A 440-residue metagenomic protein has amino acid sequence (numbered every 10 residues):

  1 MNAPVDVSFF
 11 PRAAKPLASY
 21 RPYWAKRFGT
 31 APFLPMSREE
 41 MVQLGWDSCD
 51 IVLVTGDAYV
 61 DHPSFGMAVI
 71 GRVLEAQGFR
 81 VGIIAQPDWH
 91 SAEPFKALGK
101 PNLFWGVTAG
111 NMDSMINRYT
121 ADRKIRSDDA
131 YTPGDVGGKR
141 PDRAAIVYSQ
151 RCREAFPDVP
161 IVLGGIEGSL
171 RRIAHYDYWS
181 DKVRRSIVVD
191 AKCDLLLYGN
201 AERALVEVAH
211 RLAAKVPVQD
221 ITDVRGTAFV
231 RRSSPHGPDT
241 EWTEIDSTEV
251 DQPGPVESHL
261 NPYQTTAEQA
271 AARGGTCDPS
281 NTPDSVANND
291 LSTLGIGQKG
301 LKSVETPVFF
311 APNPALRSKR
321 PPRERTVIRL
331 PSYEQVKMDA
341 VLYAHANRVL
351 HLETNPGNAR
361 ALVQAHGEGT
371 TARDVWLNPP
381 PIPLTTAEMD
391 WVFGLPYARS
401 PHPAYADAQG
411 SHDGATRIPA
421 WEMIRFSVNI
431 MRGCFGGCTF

Functional and structural regions predicted by a protein language model:
M1-K26: Helix-enriched interaction subdomains in cytosolic or periplasmic regions, typified by TIR/SEFIR signaling/NADase cores
R21-S48, A58, K337, V341-S427: N-terminal [4Fe-4S]-dependent radical SAM core
S48-D50, R80: Residues that mark the start of a beta-strand
A58, G66, A85-T370: Glycine-rich beta-alpha loop elements in corrinoid/cobalamin-binding modules across cobalamin-dependent enzymes
V69-V81: Short helix-loop-beta junction
L74, D194, V392, C434 (+1 more regions): Conserved, mostly hydrophobic/aromatic
A420-F440: Canonical Radical SAM [4Fe-4S] cluster-binding loop centered on the CxxxCxxC motif and its immediate flanking residues
